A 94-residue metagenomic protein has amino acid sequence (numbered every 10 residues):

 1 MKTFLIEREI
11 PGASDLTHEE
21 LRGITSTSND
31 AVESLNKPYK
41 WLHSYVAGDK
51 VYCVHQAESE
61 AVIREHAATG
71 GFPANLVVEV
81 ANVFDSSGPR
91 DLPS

Functional and structural regions predicted by a protein language model:
M1-E33, K40, N82-S94: Short S/T/G/P-rich N-terminal loop/turn motif that feeds into the first structured element of a domain
E9, S44, Q56: Acidic/polar N-terminal loop/beta-strand segments that form early-domain functional surfaces
S34-L35, T69: Alpha-helix C-cap/termination motif
K37-H43, L76: A short linear hydrophobic-aromatic micro-motif
K50: Surface-exposed aromatic
Q56-V83: An amphipathic, aromatic/His-enriched active-site/gating alpha helix that lines ligand/cofactor pockets
